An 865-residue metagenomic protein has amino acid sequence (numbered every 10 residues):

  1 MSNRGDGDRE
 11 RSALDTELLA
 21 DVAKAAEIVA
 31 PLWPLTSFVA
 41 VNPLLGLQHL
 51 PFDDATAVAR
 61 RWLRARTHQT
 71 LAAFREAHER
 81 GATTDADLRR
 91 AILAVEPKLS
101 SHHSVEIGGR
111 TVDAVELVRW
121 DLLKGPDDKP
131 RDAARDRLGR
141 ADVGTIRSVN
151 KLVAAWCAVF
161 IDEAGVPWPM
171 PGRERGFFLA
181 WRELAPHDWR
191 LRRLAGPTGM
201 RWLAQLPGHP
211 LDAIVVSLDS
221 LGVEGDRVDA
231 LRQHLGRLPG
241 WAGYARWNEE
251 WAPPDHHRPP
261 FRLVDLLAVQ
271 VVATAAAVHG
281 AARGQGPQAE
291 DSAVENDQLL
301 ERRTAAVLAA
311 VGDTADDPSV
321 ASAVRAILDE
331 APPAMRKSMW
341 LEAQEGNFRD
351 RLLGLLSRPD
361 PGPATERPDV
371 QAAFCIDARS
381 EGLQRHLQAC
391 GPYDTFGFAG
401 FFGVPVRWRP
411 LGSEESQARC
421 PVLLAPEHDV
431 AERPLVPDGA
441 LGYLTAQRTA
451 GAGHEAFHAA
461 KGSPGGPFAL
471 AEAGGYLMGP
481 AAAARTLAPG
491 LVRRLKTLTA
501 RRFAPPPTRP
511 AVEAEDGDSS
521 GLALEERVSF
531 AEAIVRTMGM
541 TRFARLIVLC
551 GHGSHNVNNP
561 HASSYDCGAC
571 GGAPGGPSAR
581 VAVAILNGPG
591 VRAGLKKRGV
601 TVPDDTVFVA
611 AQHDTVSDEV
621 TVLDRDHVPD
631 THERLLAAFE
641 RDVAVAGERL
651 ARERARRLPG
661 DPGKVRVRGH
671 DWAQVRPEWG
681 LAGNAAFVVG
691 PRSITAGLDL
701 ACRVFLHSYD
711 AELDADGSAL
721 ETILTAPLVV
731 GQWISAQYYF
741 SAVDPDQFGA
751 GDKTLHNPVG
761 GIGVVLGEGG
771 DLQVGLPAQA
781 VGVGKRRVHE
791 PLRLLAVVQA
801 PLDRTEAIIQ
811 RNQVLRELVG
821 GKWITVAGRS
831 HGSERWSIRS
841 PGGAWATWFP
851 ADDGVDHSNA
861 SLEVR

Functional and structural regions predicted by a protein language model:
N3-L211, V216-D226, D630-R865: Long, compositionally biased intrinsically disordered regions
L221, V228-D394, A399-C420: Structured, charged N-terminal subsegments at the starts of enzyme catalytic cores and at intra-chain domain/subunit
R358-P363, A389, A533-M538, R545 (+2 more regions): Generic recognition of flexible, low-complexity loop/linker segments
P359, T365-P368, C375-Q384, D394-F396 (+3 more regions): A long-range scaffold signal marking pre-active-site subdomains of enzyme folds
I376, V404, C550-G551, V688-G690: Generic beta-strand/beta-sheet core signal
P392-A440, P507-L546, G551-L636, D699-L700 (+1 more regions): Catalytic or ion-translocation cores adjacent to nucleophile or general acid/base/metal-coordination motifs in diverse
R433-D438, G442-F457, G594-D626, P727-Q779: Conserved catalytic alpha/beta cores of large enzymes that bind or transform nucleotide phosphates and polynucleotides
G439-M540: Active-site cores of enzymes that catalyze phosphoryl transfer or operate on phosphate-rich substrates
